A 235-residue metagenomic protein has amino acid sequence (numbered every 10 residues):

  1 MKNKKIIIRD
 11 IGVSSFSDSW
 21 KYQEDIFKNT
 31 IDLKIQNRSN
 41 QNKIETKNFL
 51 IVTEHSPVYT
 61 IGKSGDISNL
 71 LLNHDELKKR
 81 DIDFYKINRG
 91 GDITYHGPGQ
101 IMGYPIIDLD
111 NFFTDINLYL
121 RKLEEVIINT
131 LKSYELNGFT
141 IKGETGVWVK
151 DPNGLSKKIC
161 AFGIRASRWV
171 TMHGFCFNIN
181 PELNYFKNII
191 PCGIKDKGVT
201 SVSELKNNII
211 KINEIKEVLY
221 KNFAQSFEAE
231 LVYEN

Functional and structural regions predicted by a protein language model:
M1-S156, I210: N-terminal lobe of the biotin/lipoate ligase/transferase fold
V52-H55, N88, G163-R165, C176-N178: Short beta-strand segments
L70-K86, L183-T200: Cytochrome P450 heme-binding Cys-pocket and its upstream "meander" loop
T94, S167-L183: Conserved phosphate/anionic-ligand binding catalytic regions in large, soluble enzymes, centered on
D108-D110, R165, N178-N180, L205: Solvent-exposed residues in well-ordered beta-strands and their adjoining turns, especially edge/terminal strands
W148, N184-N235: C-terminal accessory segment of soluble enzyme catalytic cores
K158-A161: Conserved catalytic micro-motifs used in adenylation/nucleotidyl-transfer and phosphoryl/amide- and methyl-transfer
